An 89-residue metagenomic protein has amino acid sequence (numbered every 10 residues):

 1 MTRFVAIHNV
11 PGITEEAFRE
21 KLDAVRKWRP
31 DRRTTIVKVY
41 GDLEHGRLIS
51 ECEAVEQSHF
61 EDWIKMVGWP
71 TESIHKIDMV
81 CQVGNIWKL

Functional and structural regions predicted by a protein language model:
M1-D31, V37, D42-G46, V55-S58 (+1 more regions): Short S/T/G/P-rich N-terminal loop/turn motif that feeds into the first structured element of a domain
E53-V83: An amphipathic, aromatic/His-enriched active-site/gating alpha helix that lines ligand/cofactor pockets
